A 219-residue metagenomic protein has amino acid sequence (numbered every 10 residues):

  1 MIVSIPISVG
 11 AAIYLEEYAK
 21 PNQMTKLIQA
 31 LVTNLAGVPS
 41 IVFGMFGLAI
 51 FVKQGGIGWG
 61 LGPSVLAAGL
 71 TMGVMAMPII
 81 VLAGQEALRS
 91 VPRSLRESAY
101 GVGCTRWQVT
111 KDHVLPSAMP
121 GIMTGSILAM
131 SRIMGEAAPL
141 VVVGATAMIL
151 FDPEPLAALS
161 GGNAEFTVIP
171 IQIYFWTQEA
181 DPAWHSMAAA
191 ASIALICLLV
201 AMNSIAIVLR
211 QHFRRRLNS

Functional and structural regions predicted by a protein language model:
M1-V32, M45, K53, I207-R215: Transmembrane-helix boundary motif in ABC transporter permease subunits
I7, L15, A19-Q29, P92-T124: Amphipathic cytosolic juxtamembrane alpha-helices at the membrane-cytosol interface of multi-pass membrane transporters
I13-E17, A49, K53, I57 (+6 more regions): Transmembrane helix-loop junction
T33-M75: Generic hydrophobic transmembrane alpha-helix motif, especially the helices
A83-G84, L88-P92, R106-G144: Transmembrane alpha-helices
V141-I196: Interhelical loop and adjacent transmembrane-helix boundary motif in polytopic membrane transport permeases
